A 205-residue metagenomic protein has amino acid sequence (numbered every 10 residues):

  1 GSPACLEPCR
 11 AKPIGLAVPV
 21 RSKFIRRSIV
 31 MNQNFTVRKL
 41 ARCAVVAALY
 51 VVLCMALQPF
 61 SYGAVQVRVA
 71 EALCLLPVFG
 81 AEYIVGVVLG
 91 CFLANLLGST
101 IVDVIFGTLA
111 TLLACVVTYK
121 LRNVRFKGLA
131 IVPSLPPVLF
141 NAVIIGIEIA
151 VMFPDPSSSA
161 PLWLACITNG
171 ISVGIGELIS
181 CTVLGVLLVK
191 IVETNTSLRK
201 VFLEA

Functional and structural regions predicted by a protein language model:
G1-V30: Short, Lys/Arg-enriched N-terminal segments with co-localized hydrophobic residues within the first ~10-30 amino acids
M31-V85: Hydrophobic transmembrane alpha-helices
L40-A44, E82, G86, D103 (+2 more regions): Small-residue packing motifs within transmembrane alpha-helices
Y50, V87-N95: Small-polar-interrupted transmembrane alpha-helices in polytopic inner-membrane proteins
P59-A64, A72, F92-A205: Membrane-embedded alpha-helical hairpins and interfacial helices in multi-pass inner-membrane proteins
P77-V87, N123-A130: Membrane-helix interface "capping/anchor" motifs
